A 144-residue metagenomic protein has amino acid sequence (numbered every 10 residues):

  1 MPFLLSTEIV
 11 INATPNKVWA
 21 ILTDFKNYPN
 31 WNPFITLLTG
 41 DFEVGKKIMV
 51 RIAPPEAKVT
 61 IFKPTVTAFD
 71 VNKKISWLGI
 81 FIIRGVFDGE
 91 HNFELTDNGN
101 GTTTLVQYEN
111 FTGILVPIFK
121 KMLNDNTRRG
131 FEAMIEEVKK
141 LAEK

Functional and structural regions predicted by a protein language model:
M1-T39, E43: Hydrophobic ligand-binding cavity/cleft-lining segments
E8-N12, R51, T65, E94: Generic structural detector for well-ordered beta-strands
V18-L22, Y28, I48-V50, V66 (+4 more regions): Hydrophobic pocket/interface hotspot
K26-I61, N72: Short beta-edge strand/loop motif at the mouth of beta-sheet-based domains
T39, E56-T102, N110-T112: Hydrophobic-ligand binding "helix-grip"
T104, N110-K144: A conserved amphipathic terminal alpha-helix motif
